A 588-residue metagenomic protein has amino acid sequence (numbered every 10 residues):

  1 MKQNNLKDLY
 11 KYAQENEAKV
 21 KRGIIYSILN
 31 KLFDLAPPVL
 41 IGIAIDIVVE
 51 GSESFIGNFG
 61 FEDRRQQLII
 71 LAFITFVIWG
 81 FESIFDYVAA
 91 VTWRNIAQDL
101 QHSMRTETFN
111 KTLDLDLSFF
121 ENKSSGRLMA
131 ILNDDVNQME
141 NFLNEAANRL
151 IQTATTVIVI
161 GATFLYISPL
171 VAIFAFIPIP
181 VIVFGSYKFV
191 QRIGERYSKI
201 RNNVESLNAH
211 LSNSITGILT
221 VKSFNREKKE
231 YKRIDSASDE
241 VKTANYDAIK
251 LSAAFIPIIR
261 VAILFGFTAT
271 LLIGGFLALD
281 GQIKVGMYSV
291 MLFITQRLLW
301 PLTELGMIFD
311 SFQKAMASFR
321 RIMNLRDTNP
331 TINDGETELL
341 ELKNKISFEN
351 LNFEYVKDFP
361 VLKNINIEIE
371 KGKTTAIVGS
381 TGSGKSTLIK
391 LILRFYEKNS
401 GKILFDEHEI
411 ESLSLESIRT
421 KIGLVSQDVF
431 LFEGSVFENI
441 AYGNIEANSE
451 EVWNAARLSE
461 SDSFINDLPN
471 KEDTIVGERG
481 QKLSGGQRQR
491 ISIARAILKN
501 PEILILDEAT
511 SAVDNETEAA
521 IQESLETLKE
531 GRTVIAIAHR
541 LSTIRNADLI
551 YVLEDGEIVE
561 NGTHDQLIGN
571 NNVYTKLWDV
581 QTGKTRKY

Functional and structural regions predicted by a protein language model:
K2, I25-Y26, F33-D46, V77-S125 (+11 more regions): Juxtamembrane helix-loop junctions of ABC transporter transmembrane domains
K2-E17, L128: A short amphipathic helical element positioned immediately N-terminal to and/or at the very start of a transmembrane
Y10-A18, L117-S118, V136-L143, A147 (+8 more regions): An intracellular "coupling" helix at the cytosolic face of ABC transporter transmembrane type-1 domains
K21-I84, Y166-L170, G281, V285: Transmembrane helix-loop-helix hairpins at lipid-water interfaces of multipass membrane proteins, especially the type-1
R22-L29, E145-K199, T270-I283, W300: Transmembrane helices of ABC transporter permease
T112, I234, I322, F348-N350: Conserved catalytic Walker-motif region of ABC-type ATPase nucleotide-binding domains
T163-P180, L251-R320, L325-R326: Helix-loop-helix
D334, L340-Y588: ABC-type nucleotide-binding domain
